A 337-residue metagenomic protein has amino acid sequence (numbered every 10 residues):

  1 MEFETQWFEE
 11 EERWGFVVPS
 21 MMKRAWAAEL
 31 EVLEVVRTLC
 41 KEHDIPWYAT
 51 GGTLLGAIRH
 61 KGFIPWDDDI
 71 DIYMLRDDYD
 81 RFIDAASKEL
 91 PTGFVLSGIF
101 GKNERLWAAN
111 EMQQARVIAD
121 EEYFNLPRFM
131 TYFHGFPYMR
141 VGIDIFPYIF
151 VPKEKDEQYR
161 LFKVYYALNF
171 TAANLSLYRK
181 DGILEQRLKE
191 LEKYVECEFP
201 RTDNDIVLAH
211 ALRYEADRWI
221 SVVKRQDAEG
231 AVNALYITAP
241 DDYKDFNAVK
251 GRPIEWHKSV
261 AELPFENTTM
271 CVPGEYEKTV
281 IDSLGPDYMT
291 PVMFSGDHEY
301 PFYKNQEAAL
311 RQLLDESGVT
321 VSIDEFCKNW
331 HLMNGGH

Functional and structural regions predicted by a protein language model:
M1-T5: Conserved oxyanion/phosphate-binding beta-strand-loop segments in alpha/beta enzyme cores
W7-E9, V17-K41, A86-Y159, A173-L284 (+1 more regions): Conserved catalytic core of two-metal-ion nucleotidyltransferases
R37-I70, M74, Y79-I83, E255: Active-site nucleotide-donor binding segment shared across nucleotidyl transfer reactions
K61-F63, R76, A167, P301-Q306: Charge-rich, low-complexity amphipathic helices in intrinsically disordered tails/linkers adjacent to domains
Y159-L168: Short, His- and charge-rich active-site/binding loops that engage polyanionic ligands
